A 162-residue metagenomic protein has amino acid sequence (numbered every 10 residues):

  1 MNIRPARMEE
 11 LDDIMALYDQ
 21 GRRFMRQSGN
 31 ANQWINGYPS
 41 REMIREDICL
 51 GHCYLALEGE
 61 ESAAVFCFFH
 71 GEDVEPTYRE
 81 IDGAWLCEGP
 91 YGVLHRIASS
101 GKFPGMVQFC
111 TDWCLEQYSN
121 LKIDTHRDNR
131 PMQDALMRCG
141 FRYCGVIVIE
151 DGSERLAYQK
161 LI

Functional and structural regions predicted by a protein language model:
N2-A16: A short beta-loop-alpha structural element at the N-terminal edge of CoA-dependent acyl/N-acetyltransferase catalytic
R22-E42: Conserved GNAT-fold acetyl-CoA-binding loop/helix
L55, E61-G71: Conserved beta-strand in the GNAT
F68-K102: Conserved acyl-donor/pantetheine-binding loop and adjacent beta-alpha core of acyl/acetyltransferases and related
S99-E116, D134-R138: Conserved acetyl-CoA-binding loop-helix of GNAT-fold acetyltransferases
Q117-D128: Conserved GNAT acetyl-CoA-binding A-motif
D124, R142-L156: Conserved catalytic-core motifs of GNAT/GCN5-like acyltransferases
D128-G145: Conserved active-site alpha-helix within GNAT-family acetyltransferase domains
